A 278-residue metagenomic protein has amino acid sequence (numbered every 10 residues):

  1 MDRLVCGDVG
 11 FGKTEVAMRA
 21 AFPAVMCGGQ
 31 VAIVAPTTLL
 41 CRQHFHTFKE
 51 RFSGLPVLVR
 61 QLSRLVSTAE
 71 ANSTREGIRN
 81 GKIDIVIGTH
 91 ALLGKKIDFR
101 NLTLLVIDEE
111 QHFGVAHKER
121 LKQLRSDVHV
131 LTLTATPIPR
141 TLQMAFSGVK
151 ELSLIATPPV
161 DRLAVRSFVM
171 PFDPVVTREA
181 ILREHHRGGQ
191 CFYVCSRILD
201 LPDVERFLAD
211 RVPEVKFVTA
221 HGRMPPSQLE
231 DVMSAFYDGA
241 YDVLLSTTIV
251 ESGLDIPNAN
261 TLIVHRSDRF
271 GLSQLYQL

Functional and structural regions predicted by a protein language model:
M1-Q277: Inter-lobe coupling/hinge segments of SF2-like helicase ATPases
